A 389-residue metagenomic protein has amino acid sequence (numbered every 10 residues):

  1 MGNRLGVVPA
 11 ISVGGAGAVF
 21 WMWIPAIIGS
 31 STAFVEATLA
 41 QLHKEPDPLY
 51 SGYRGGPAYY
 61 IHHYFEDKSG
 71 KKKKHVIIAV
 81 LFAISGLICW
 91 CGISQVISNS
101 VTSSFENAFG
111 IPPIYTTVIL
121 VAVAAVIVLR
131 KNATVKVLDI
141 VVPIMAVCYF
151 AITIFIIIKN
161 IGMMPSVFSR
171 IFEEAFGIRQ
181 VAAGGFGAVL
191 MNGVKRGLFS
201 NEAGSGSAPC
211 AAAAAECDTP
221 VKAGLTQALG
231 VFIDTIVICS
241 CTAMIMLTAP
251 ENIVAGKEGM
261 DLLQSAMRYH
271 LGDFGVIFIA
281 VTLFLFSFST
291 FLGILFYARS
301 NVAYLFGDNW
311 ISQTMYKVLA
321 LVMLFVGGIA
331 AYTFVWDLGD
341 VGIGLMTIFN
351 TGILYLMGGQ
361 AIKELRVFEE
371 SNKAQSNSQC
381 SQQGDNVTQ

Functional and structural regions predicted by a protein language model:
N3-V7, C89-T102, A125-V137, F155-S166 (+3 more regions): Transmembrane helix-loop junctions in multi-pass membrane proteins
V8-G14, A40-K44, G86, V126 (+3 more regions): Helix-loop junctions at the membrane interface of multi-pass solute transporters
S12-G52, I233-C239, D340-I353: Extracellular loop-to-transmembrane helix junctions
G15-P25, H63, D67-V80, T116-T117 (+2 more regions): Membrane-interface alpha-helices at helix entry/exit sites of multi-pass transporters
I28-Y53, H62-I127, V281-L292, D308: Helix-loop-helix module between adjacent transmembrane segments
E36-H43, I154-R170, G184, A214-C217 (+2 more regions): Extracellular/periplasmic helix-exit of transmembrane alpha-helices
I78, G86, N99-F105, I111-K159 (+4 more regions): Membrane-interface loop-to-helix entry segments
S312-R366, Q375-Q389: A generic transmembrane alpha-helix motif of multi-pass inner-membrane proteins
